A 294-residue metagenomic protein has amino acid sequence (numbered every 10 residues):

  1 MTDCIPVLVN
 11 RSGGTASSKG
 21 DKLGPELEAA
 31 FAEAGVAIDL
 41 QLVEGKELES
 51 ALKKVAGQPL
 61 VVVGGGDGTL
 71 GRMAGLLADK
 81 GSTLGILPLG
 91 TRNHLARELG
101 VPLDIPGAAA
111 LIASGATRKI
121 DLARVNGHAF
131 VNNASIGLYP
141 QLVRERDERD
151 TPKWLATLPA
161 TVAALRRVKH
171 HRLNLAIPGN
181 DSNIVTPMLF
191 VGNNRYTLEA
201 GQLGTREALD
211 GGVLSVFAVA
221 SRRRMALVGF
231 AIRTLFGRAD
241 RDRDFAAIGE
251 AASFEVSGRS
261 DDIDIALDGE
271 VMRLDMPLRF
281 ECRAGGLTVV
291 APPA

Functional and structural regions predicted by a protein language model:
M1-P6: Extreme N-terminal starter segment of soluble prokaryotic enzymes
L8, S12, P25-E28, E33-V36 (+3 more regions): Catalytic core of DAGKc-family lipid kinases
V9-R11, G65, A220: Short beta-strand/turn micro-motifs composed of small residues that flank or help shape donor/cofactor-binding pockets
D39-G81: N-terminal small/polar loop signature for handling phosphorylated ligands or for N-terminal nucleophile
S135, F190-T205, V271: Glycine-rich phosphate/pyrophosphate-binding beta-alpha loops
E148-A156, T197, Q202-A226: Gly/Ser/Thr-rich active-site loops/lids in small-molecule metabolic enzymes that frequently grip phosphoryl groups
K169-H171, V185-P187, D210-S215, E250-A252: A generic structural signal for short beta-strands and their flanking turns/coil linkers
I177-P178, N183, A208, A218-A294: ATP/nucleoside-binding phosphotransfer catalytic cores, i.e., glycine-rich phosphate-binding loops
